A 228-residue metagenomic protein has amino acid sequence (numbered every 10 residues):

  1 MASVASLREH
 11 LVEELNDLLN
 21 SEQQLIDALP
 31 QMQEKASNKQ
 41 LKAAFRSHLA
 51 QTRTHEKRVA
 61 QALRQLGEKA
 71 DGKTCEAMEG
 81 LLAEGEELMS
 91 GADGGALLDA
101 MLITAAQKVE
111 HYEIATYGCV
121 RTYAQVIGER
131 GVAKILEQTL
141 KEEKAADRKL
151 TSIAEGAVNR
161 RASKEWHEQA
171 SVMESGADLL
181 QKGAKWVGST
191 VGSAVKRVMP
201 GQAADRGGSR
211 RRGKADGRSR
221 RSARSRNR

Functional and structural regions predicted by a protein language model:
M1-R228: Amphipathic alpha-helical hairpins
